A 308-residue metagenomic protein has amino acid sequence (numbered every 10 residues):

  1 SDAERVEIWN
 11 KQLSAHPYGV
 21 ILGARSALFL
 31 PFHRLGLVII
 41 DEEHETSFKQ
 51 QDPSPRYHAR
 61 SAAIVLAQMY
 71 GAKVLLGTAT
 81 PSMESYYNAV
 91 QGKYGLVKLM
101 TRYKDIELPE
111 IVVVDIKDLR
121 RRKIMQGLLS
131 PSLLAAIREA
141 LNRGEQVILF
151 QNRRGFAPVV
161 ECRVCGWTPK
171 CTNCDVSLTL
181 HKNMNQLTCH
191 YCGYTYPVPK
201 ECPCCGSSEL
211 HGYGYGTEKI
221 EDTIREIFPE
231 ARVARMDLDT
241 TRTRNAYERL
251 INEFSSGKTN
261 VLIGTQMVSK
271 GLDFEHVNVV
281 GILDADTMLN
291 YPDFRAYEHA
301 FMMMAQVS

Functional and structural regions predicted by a protein language model:
S1-G19, G23-S308: Inter-lobe coupling/hinge segments of SF2-like helicase ATPases
